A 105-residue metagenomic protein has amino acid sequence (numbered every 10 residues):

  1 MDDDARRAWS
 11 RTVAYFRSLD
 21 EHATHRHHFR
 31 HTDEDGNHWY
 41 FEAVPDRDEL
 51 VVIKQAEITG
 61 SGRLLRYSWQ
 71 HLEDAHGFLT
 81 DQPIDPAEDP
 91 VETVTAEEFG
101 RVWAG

Functional and structural regions predicted by a protein language model:
D2-Y40: Negatively charged, low-complexity tracts enriched in Asp/Glu with abundant Ser/Thr
S10-A14, T24, T59, Y67 (+3 more regions): N-terminal functional modules and adjacent low-complexity/disordered segments of proteins
R17-D20, P45, P83, W103: Generic secondary-structure transition motif, activating predominantly at the C-termini of alpha-helices
H28-Q70: Short helix/strand-capping turn motifs
D74-G105: Short, compact, well-ordered microdomains
